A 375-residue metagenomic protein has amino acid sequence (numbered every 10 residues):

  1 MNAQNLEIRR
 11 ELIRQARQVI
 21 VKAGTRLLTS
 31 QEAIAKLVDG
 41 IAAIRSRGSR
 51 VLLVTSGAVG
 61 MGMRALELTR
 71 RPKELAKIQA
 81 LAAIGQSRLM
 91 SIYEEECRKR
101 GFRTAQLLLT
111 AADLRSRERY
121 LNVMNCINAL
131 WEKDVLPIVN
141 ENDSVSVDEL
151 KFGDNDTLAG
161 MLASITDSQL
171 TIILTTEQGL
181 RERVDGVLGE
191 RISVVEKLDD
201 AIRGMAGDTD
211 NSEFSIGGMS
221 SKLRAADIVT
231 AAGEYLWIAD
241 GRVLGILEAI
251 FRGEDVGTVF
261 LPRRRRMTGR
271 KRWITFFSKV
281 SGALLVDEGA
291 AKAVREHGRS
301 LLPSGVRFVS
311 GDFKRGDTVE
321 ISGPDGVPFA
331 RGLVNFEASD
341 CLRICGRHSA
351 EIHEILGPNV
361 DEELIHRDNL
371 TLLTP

Functional and structural regions predicted by a protein language model:
N2-R70, E74-R103, L107-P375: C-terminal catalytic "cap/lid" subdomain
